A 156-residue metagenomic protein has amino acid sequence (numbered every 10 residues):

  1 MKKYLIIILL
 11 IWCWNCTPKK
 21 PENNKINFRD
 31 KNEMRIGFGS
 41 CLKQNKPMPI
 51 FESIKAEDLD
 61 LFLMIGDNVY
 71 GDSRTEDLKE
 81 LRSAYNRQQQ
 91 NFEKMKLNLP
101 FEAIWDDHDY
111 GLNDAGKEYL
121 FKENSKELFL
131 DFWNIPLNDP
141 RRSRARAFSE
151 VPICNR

Functional and structural regions predicted by a protein language model:
M1-N24: Bacterial Sec-dependent N-terminal signal peptides
R29-R156: Active-site neighborhood of divalent metal-dependent phosphoester/pyrophosphate hydrolases
